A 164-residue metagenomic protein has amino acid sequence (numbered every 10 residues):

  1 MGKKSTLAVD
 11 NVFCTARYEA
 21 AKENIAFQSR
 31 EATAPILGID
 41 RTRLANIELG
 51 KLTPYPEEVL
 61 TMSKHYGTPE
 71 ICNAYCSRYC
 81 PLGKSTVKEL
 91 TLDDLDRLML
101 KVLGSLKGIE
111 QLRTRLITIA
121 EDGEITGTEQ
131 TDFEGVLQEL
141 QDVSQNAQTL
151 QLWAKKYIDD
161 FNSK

Functional and structural regions predicted by a protein language model:
M1-A26, E139: A short, Lys/Arg-rich alpha-helix, primarily the initiator
K3, Y75-K107, Y157-K164: Short, charged recognition helix plus adjacent turn of helix-turn-helix-like nucleic-acid-binding domains
A16, I36, I47-G50, A74: Residues in the recognition helix of alpha-helical DNA-binding motifs
A21-N46: Short alpha-helical DNA-recognition segment
E57-Y75: DNA major-groove recognition helix of helix-turn-helix/homeodomain DNA-binding modules
L60, L100-E110, E134-Q148: Generic structural signal for well-ordered, non-transmembrane alpha-helical segments in soluble/cytosolic regions
L90-L95, E110-G135: Acidic, glycine-anchored loop motifs typical of Ca2+
E129-K164: Charged, low-complexity intrinsically disordered regulatory/assembly segments
